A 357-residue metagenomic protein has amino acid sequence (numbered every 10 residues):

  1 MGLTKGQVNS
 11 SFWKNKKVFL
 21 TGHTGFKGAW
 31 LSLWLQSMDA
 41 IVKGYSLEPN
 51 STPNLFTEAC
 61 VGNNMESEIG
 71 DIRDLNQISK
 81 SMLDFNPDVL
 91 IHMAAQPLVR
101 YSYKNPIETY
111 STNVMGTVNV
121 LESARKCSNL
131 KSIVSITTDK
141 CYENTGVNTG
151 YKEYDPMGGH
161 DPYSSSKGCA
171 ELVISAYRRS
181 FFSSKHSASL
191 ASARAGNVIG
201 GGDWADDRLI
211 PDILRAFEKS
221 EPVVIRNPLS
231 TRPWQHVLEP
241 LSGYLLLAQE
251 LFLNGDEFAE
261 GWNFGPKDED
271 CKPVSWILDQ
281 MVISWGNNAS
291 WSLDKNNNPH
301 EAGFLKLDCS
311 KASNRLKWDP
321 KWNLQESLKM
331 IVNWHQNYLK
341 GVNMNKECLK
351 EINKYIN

Functional and structural regions predicted by a protein language model:
M1-A195, I199, Y338, C348-K350 (+1 more regions): N-terminal Rossmann-like NAD(P)+-binding domain of SDR-like oxidoreductases, especially those catalyzing
V8, R73, K104, T112 (+8 more regions): Residue-level signal for the nucleotide or nucleotide-sugar donor/cofactor binding architecture
L75-N76, D88, R100, I107 (+7 more regions): Residues in well-ordered alpha-helical elements
N105, S123, C127, S180 (+4 more regions): Generic structural signal for alpha-helix termini and adjacent loop/cap motifs
T145-G150, Y154, P162-Y163, G168-G255 (+1 more regions): NAD(P)-dependent short-chain dehydrogenase/reductase
V237, G261, N297-D319, M330 (+1 more regions): Conserved C-terminal active-site "lid" loop/helix of NAD(P)H-dependent oxidoreductases that clamps the redox cofactor
A259-N263, K272-L278, G286-F304, M344-I356: C-terminal "lid/loop" region of Rossmann-like NAD(P)-dependent oxidoreductases
